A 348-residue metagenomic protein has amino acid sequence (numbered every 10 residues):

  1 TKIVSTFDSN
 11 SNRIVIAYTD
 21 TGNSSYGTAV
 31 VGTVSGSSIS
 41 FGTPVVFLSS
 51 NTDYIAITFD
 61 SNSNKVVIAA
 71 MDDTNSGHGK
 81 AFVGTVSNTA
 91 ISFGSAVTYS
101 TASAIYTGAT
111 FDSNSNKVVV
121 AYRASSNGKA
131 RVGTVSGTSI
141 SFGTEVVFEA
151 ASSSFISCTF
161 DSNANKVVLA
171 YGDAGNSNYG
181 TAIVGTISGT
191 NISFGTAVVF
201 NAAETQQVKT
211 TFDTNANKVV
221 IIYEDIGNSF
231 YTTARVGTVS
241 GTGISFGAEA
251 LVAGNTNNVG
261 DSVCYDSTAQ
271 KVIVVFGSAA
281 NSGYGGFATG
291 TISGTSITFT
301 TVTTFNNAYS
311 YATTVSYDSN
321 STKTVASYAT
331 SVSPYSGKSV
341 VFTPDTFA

Functional and structural regions predicted by a protein language model:
T1-A348: Extracellular, repeat-based ectodomains that mediate carbohydrate processing or recognition
